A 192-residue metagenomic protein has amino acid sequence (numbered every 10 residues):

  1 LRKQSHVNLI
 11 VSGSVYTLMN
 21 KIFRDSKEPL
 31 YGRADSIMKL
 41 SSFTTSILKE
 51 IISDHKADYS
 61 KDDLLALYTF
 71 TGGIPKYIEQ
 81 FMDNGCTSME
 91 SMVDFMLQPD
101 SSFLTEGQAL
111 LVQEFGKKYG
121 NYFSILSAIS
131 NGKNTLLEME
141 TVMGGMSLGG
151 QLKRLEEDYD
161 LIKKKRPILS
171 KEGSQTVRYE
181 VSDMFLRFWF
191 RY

Functional and structural regions predicted by a protein language model:
R2-K27: Sensor-1/coupling segment of RecA-like P-loop NTPase cores
V7, G32-S36: Short glycine-/polar-rich loops that comprise or flank the Walker A/P-loop and associated switch/sensor motifs
S12, F70, L169-G173: A short beta-turn/loop motif at secondary-structure boundaries
V15, I74, G132: A generic "binding-loop/recognition-motif" signal
M19-R24, E50-I51, E79-Q80: Short, conserved acidic/polar surface loops in the N-terminal third of protein domains
D35-D63: Conserved small helical "lid"/interfacial subdomain of P-loop NTPases
Y59-L64, T69-Q80, Y119: The conserved phosphate-sensing helix
Y77, F81-Y192: Accessory nucleic acid-recognition modules appended to NTPase machines
